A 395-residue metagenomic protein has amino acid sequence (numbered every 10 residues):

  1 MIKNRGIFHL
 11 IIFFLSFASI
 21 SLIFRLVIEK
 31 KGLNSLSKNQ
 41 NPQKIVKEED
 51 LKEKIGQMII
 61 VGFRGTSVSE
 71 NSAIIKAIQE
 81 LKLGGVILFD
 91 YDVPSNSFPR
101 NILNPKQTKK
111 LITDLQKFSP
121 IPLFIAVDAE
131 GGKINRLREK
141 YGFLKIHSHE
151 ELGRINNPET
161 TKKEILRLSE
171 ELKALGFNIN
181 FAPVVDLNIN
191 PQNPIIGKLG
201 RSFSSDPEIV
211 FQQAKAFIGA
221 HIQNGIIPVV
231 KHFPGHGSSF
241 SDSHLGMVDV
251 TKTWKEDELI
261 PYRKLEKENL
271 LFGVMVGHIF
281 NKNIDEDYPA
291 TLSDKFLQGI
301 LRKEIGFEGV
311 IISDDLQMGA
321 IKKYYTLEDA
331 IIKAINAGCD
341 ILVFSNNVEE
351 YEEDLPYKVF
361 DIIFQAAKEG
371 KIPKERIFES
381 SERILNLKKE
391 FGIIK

Functional and structural regions predicted by a protein language model:
G6-F13, F17-E139, L342-F344, N386: N-terminal hydrophobic targeting/anchoring segments and the immediately downstream early-domain regions of hydrolases
D50, E70, V86, R100-Q116 (+2 more regions): Second-shell residues forming the walls of enzyme active-site clefts
I60-T66, Y91, E130-G132, V184-D186 (+4 more regions): Active-site beta-loop-alpha junctions enriched in small/polar residues
T66-Q79, T161-E171, K255-Y262, T326-I331: Short, acidic/polar
Q116-L144, E164-N188, V210-A214, I218-P234: Glycine-rich, aromatic-flanked loop segments that form ligand/cofactor-binding clefts across common enzyme folds
G142-N156, G200-S204: A charged helix-plus-loop insertion that forms the helical arch/lid used to bind and gate nucleic-acid substrates
N180-S202, P228, H232-V248: Short glycine/serine-rich loop/turn segments
A367-K395: Mid-to-C-terminal alpha-helical segments outside catalytic/metal-binding sites
